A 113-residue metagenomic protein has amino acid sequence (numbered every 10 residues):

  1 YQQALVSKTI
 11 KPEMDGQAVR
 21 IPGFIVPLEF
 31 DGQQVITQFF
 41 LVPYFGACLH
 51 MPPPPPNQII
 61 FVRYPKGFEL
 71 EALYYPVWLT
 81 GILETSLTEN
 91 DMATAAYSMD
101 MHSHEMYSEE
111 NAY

Functional and structural regions predicted by a protein language model:
Y1-Y113: OB-fold and OB-like single-stranded nucleic-acid-recognition modules and their adjacent interaction interfaces
